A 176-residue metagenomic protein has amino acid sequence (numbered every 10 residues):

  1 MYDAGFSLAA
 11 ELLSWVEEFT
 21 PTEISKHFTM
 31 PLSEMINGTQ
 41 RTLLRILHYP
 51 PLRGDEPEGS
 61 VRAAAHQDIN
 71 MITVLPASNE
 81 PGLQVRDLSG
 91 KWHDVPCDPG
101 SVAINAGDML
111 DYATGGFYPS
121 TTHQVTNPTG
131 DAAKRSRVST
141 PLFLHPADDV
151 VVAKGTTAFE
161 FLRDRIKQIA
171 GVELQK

Functional and structural regions predicted by a protein language model:
Y2, F6-K176: C-terminal flanking tails of non-heme Fe-dependent oxygenases
